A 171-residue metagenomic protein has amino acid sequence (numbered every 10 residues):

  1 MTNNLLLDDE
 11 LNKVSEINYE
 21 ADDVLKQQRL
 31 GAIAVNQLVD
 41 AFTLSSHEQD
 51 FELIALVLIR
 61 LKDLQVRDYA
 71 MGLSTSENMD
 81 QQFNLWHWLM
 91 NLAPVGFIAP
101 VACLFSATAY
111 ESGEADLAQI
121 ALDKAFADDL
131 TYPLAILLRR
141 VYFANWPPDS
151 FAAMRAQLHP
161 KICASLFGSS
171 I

Functional and structural regions predicted by a protein language model:
M1-I171: Charged, compositionally biased boundary regions
